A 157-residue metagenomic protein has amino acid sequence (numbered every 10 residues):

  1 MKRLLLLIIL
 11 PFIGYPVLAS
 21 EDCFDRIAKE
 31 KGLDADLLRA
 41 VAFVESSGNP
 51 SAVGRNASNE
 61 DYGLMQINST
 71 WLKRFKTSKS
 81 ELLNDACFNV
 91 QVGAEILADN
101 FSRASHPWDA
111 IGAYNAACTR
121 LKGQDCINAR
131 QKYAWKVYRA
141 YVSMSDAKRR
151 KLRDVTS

Functional and structural regions predicted by a protein language model:
L4-I13: Sec-dependent N-terminal signal peptides
L18-S157: Catalytic glycan-binding domains that act on GlcNAc-containing polysaccharides
